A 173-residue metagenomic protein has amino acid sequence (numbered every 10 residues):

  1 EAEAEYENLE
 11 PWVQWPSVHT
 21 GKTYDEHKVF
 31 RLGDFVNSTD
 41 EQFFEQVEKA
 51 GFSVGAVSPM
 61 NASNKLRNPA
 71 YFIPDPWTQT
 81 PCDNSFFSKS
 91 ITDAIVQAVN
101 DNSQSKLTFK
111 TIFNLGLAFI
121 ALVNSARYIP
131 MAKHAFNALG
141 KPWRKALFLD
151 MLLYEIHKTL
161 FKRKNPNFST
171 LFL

Functional and structural regions predicted by a protein language model:
E1-Q14, S53-V57: Short, structured active-site-proximal loop/turn typified by the sulfatase FGly-forming signature C/S-X-P-X-R
E10-P16, K65-N68: Short, solvent-exposed polar/charged micro-motifs at secondary-structure junctions
T20-L173: His/Asp/Glu-rich, glycine-adjacent segments that coordinate divalent cations and/or stabilize oxyanion chemistry on
